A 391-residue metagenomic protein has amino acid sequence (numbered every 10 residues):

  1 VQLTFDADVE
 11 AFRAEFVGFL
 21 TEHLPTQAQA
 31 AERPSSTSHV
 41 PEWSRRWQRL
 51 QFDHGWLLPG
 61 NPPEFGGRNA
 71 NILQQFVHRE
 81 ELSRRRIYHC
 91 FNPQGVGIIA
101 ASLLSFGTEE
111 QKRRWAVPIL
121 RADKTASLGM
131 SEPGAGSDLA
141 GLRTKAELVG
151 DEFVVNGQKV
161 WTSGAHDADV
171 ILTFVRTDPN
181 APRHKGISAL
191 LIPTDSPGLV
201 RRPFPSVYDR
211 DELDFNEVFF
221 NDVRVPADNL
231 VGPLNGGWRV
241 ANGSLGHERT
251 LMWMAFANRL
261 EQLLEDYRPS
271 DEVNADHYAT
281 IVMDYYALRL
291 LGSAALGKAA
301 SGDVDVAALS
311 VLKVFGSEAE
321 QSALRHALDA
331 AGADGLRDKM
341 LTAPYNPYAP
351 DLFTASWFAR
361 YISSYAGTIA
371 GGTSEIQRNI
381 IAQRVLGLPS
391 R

Functional and structural regions predicted by a protein language model:
V1-F91, R114, P118, D271 (+5 more regions): Amphipathic, small/basic residue-rich leader segments at the start of a protein or domain
Q2, L73, V77-H78, I98 (+3 more regions): Glycine-rich phosphate/cofactor-binding loops in nucleotide/flavin-utilizing enzymes
V9, F16, L251-H326: Extended amphipathic alpha-helical segments enriched in small hydrophobics
Q48, F52-D123, G164-V170, E248 (+7 more regions): Internal helix-loop-helix
A122-M130, F174: A short, Trp-centered hydrophobic/proline-enriched beta-strand micro-motif
T144-E147: A structural signal for short hydrophobic beta-strand segments in well-ordered beta-sheet cores
E152, N156-R202: A short core secondary-structure module
V200-L290, G367: Glycine-rich beta->alpha junctions and the first turn(s) of the following alpha-helix
